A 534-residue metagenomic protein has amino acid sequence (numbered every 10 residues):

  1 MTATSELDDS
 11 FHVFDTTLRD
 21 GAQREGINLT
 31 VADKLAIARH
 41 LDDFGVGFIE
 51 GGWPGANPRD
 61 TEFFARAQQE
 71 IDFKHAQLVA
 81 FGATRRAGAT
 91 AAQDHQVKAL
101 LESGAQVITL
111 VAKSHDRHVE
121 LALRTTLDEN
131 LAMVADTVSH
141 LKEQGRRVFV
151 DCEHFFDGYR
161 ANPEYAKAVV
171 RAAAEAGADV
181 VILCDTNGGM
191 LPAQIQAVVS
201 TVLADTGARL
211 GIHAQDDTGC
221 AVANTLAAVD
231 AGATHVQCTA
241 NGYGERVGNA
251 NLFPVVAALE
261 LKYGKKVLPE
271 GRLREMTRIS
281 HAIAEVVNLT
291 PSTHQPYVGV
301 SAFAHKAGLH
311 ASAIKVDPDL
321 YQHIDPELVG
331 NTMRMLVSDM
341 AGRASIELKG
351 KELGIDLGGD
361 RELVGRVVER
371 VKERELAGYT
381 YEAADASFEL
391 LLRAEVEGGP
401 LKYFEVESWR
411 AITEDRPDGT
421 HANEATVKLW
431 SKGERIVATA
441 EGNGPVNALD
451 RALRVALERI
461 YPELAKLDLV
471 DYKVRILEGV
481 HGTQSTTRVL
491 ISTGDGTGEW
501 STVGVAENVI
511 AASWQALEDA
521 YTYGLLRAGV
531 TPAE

Functional and structural regions predicted by a protein language model:
T2-F11, D15-T17, A257, Y263-V437 (+1 more regions): A mid-to-C-terminal "edge-of-domain" accessory segment
F11-V13, D20-I49, A56, F64-F73 (+2 more regions): Alpha/beta enzyme core
I27, W53-N57, R86, L127 (+13 more regions): Hydrophobic alpha-helical scaffolding
F73-F81: A glycine-rich helix N-cap at a beta->alpha junction
N187-M190, A197-V316, Q322: Catalytic alpha/beta core domains of metabolic enzymes, predominantly
N443-L464: A short, contiguous, amphipathic alpha-helix enriched in charged residues
I460-G494: Generic long, charged, amphipathic alpha-helical segments
G498-A533: Mixed-charge, glycine-accented linear interaction segment located at domain edges/termini
